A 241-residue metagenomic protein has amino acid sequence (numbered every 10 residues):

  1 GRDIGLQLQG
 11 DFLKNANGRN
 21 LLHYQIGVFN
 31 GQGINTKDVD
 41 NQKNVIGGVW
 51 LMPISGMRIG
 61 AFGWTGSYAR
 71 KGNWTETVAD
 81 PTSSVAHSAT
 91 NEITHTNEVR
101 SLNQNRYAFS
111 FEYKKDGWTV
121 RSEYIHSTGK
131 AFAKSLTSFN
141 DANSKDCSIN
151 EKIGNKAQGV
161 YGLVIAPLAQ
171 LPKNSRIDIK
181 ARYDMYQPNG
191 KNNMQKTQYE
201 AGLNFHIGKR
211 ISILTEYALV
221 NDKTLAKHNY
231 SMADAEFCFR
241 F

Functional and structural regions predicted by a protein language model:
G1-G66: Aromatic- and glycine-enriched pocket-lining scaffold segments that form the walls of small-molecule binding clefts
I59-F241: Outer-membrane beta-barrel pore domains
